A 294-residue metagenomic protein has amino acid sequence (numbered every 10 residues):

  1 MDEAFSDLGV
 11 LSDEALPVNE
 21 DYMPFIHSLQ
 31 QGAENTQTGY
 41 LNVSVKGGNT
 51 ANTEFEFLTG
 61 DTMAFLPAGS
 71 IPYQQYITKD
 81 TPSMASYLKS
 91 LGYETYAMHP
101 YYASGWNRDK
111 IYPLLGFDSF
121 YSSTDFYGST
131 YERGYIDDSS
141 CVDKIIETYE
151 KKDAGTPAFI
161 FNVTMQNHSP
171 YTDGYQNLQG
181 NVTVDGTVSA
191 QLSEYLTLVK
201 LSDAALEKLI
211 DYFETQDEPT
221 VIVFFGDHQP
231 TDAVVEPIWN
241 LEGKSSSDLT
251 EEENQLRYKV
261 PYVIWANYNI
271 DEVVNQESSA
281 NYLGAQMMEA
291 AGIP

Functional and structural regions predicted by a protein language model:
M1-P294: Solvent-exposed soluble domains appended to multi-pass membrane proteins
